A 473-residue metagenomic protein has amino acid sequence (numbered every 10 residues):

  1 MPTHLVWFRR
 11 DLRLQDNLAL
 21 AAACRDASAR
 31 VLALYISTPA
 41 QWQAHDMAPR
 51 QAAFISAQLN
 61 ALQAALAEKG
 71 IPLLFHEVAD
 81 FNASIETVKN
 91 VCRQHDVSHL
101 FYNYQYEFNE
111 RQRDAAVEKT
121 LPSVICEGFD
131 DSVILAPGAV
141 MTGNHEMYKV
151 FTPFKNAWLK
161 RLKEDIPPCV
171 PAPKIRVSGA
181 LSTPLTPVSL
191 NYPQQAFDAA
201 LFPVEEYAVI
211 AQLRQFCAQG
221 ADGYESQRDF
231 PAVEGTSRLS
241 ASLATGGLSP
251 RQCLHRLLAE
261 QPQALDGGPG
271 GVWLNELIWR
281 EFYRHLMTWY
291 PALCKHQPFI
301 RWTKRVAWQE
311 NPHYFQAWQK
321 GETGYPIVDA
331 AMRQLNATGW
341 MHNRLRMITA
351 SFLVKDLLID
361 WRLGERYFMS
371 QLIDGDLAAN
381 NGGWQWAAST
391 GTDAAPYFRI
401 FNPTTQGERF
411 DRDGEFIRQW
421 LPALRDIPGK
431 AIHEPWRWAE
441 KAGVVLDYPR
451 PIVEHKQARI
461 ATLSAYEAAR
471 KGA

Functional and structural regions predicted by a protein language model:
M1-I166, P269, S464-A469, A473: Trp/Phe/Arg-rich N-terminal binding region typifying the photolyase-homology
W7, P49-R50, Y104, E225-S226 (+3 more regions): Short, contiguous strand/loop micro-motifs
A21, N90, D329, M347 (+1 more regions): A broad detector of short, well-ordered amphipathic alpha-helices that serve as recognition/interaction surfaces
D46, F315, L446-P449: Short coil/turn segments at secondary-structure junctions
H145-I300, F410-D411, E415-A473: Glycine/tryptophan-enriched, flexible segments
E234-A423: Active-site-proximal binding-pocket segments
